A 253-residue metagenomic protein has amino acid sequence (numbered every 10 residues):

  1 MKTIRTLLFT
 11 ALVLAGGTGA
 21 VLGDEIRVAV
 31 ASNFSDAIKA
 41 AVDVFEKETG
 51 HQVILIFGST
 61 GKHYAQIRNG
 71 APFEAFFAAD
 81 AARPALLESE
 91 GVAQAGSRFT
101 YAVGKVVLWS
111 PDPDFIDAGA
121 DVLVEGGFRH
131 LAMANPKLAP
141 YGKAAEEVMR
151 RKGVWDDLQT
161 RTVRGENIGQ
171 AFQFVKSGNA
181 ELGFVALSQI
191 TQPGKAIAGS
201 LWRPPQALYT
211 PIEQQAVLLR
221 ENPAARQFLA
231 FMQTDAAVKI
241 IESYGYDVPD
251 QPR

Functional and structural regions predicted by a protein language model:
M1-L8, A20: Bacterial N-terminal signal peptides that target proteins for export
F9-V13: Hydrophobic helical h-region of N-terminal Sec-dependent signal peptides in bacterial secretory/periplasmic proteins
G16-T18: N-terminal signal peptide c-region/cleavage motif recognized by signal peptidases
D24-G50, I54-F57, G61-A71, A78-A81 (+3 more regions): Exported/periplasmic ABC-transporter solute-binding proteins
G96: Active-site phosphate-binding/coordination module
